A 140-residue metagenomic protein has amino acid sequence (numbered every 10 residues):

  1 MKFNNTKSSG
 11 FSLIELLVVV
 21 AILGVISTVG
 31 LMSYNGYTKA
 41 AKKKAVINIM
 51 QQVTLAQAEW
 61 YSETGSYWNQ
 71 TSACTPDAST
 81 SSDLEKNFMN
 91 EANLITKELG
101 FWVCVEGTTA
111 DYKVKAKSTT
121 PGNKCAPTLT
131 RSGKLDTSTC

Functional and structural regions predicted by a protein language model:
M1-F11: N-terminal leader/signal peptides at the extreme start of proteins
S9-A21: N-terminal signal-anchor/signal peptide hydrophobic helix marking the start of the first transmembrane segment
A21-I22, I49: Residues within membrane-spanning alpha-helices of integral membrane proteins, especially the hydrophobic core/packing
L23-A40: C-terminal juxtamembrane segment of a hydrophobic transmembrane alpha-helix
Y37, I49-T64: N-terminal alpha-helical signal peptides/signal-anchor transmembrane segments
A40, K44-I47: Juxtamembrane membrane-water interface segments immediately C-terminal to a transmembrane helix
E59-C140: Periplasmic/extracellular, small/polar-rich flexible segments of pilin-like filament-forming proteins
